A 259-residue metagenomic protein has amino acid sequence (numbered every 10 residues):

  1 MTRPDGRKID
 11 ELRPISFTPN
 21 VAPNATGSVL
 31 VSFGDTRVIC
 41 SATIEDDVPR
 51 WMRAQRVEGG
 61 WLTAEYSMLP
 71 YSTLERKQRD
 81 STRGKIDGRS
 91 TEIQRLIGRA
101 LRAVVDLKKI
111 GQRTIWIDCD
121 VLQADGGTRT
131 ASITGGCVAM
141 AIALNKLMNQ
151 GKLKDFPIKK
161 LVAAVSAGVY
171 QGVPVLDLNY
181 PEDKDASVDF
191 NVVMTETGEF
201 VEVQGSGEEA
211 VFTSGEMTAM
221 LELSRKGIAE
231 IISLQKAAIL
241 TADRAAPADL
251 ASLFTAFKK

Functional and structural regions predicted by a protein language model:
M1-T26, S32: Short, Gly/Pro- and small/polar-rich lid/capping loops
P14-F17, N24-T26, T43-V48, I239 (+2 more regions): N-terminal presequence-like segments and the immediate start of the first folded domain
I15-T18, N24-S28, D47-R50, R102-V104 (+3 more regions): Glycine-rich, charged/polar anion/phosphate-binding loops that engage phosphate groups from diverse ligands
P19, D35, M68, C119-Q123 (+5 more regions): Short, structured patches in soluble enzyme cores that scaffold and shape functional sites
V21, V29-I110, F200, Q204-M217: Glycine-rich, flexible beta-strand/loop modules in the N-terminal catalytic cores of phosphate-handling
G88, K109-Q112, G127-A131, A141-N145 (+1 more regions): A structural signal for small-residue-enriched, beta-sheet-centric alpha/beta enzyme cores and oligomeric scaffold folds
R95, D118-L147: Conserved mixed alpha/beta catalytic, RNA-binding, or beta-rich assembly cores of soluble enzyme, regulatory
G111-C119: Short, conserved phosphate-binding/catalytic loop or strand-edge motifs used in phosphoryl-/nucleotidyl-transfer
